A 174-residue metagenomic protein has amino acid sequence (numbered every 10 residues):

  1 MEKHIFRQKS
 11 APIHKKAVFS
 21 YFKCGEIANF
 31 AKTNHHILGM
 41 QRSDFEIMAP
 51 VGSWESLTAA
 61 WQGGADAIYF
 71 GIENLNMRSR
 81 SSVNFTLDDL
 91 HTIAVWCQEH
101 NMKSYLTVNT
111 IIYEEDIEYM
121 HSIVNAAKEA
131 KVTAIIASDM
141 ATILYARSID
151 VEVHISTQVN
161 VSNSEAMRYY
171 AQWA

Functional and structural regions predicted by a protein language model:
M1-K32: Cationic, amphipathic, low-complexity segments that mediate targeting or membrane/lipid association
F30, H35-M48: Generic start-of-chain signal for non-secretory N-termini
E46-A67: N-terminal basic/disordered segments at the start of proteins
S53, T86, L90, M120 (+1 more regions): Aromatic/hydrophobic pocket-lining residues that form the small-molecule binding cavity in soluble enzyme cores
L57, L90-C97, T142: Structured alpha-helical segments in the cores of large, soluble enzyme domains
D66-I72, A137-S138: Non-cysteine beta-strand/loop elements that form the S-adenosyl-L-methionine
Y69-D89, T107-D116: Glycine-rich, proline-tolerant flexible connector loops at the mouths of alpha/beta enzymes
M102-W173: N-terminal active-site wall of soluble small-molecule enzyme domains
